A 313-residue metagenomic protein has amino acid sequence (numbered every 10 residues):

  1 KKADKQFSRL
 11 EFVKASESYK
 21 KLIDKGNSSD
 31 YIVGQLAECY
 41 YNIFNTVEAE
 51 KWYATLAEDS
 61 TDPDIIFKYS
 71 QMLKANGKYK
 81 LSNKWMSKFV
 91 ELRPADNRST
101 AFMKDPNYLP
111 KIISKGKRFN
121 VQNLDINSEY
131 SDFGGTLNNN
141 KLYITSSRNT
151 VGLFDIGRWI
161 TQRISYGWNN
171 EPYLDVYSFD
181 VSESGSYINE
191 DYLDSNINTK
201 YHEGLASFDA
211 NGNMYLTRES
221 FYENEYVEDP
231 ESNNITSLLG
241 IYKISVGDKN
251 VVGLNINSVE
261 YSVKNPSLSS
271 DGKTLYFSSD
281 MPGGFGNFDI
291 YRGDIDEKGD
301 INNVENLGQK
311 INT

Functional and structural regions predicted by a protein language model:
K1-K21, K25: Alpha-helical segment of the N-proximal tetratricopeptide repeat
Q35, K68-Y69, F102: Canonical tetratricopeptide repeat
A75, Y79, E91-T313: Short, conserved micro-motifs composed of acidic
